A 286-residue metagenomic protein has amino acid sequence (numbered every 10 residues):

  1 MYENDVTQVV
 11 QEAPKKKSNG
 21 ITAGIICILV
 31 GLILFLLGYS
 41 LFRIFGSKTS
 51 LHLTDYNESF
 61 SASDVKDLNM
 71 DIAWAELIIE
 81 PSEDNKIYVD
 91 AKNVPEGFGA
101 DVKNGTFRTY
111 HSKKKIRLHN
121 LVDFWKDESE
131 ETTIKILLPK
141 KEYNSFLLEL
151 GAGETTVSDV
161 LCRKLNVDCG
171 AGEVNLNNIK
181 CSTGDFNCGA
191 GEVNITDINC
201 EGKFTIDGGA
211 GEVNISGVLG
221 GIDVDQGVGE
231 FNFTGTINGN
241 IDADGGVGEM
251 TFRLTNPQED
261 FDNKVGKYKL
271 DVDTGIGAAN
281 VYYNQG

Functional and structural regions predicted by a protein language model:
Y2-N69, E76-L150, S158-C169, N175-C188 (+6 more regions): Acidic (Asp/Glu) and glycine-rich low-complexity loops/linkers that are typically intrinsically disordered
